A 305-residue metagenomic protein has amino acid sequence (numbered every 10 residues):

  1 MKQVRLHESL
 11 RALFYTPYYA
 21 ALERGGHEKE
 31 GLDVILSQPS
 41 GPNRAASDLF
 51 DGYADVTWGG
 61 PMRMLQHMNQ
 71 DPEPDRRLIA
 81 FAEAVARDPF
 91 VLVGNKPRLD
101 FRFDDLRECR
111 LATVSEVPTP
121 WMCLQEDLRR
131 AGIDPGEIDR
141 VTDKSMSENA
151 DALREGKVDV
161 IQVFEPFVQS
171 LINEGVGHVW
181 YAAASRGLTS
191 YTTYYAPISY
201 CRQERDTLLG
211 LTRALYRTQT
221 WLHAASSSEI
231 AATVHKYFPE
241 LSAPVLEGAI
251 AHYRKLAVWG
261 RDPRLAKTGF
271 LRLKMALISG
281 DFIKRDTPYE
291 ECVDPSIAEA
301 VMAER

Functional and structural regions predicted by a protein language model:
K2-I133, R140-D143, D159-E165, V176-Y181 (+1 more regions): Short, glycine-/small- and polar/acidic-enriched structural segments that line small-molecule recognition paths
Y19, M62-L65, Q125, Q169-I172 (+3 more regions): Predominant activation on well-ordered alpha-helical scaffold segments within soluble catalytic domains
P39, A45, H67, M146 (+4 more regions): Short secondary-structure boundary/hinge segments and terminal tails
A54, W58, R154, Y253-K267 (+1 more regions): Short amphipathic alpha-helical segments at helix boundaries and their inter-helical linkers
K96, E148, A152-F238: Pocket-lining segment of extracytoplasmic ligand-binding domains
E204-K284: Secondary-structure end/capping motifs
M275-R305: Conserved C-terminal helix/tail region of periplasmic/extracytoplasmic solute-binding proteins
